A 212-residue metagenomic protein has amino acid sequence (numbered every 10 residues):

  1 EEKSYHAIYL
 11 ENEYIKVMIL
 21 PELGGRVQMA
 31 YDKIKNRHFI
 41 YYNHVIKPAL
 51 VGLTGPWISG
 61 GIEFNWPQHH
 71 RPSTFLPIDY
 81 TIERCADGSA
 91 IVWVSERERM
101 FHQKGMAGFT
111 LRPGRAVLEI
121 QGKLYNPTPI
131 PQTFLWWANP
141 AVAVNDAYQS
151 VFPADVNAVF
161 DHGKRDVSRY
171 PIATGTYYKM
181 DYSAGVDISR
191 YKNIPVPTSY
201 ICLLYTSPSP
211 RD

Functional and structural regions predicted by a protein language model:
E1-E2, A7-E11, S59-V117: Extended, loop-rich substrate-binding clefts of extracytoplasmic carbohydrate-active enzymes
A7-P77, R211: Acidic-aromatic substrate-binding/catalytic surfaces of carbohydrate-active enzymes
V17-K35, V94-V144: Acidic, contiguous internal or C-terminal segments within carbohydrate-active enzymes that form a structured patch used
L53-T54, I62-Q68, V156-N157, R165-I172: A general structural signal for short secondary-structure boundary/capping elements
V144-V156: Acidic, His- and aromatic-enriched active-site or binding-groove loops in soluble protein domains that engage sugars
H162-T198: Polar, glycine-rich mid-to-C-terminal structural blocks that act as macromolecule-binding/assembly scaffolds
C202: Extracellular/oxidizing-compartment recognition motifs
Y205-D212: Conserved small/polar residues in nucleotide/adenosyl-binding loops
